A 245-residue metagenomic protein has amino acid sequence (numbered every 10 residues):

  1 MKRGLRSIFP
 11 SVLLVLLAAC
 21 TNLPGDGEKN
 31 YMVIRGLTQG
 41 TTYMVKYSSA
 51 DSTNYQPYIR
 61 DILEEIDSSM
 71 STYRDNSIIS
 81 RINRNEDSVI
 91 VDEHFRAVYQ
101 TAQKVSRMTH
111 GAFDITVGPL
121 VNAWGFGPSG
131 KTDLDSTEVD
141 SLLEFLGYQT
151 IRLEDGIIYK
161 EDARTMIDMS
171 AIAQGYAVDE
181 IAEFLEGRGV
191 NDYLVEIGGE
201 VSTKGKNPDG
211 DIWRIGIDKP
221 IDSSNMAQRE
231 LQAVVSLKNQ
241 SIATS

Functional and structural regions predicted by a protein language model:
K2-S245: Mature catalytic core of soluble alpha/beta enzymes
